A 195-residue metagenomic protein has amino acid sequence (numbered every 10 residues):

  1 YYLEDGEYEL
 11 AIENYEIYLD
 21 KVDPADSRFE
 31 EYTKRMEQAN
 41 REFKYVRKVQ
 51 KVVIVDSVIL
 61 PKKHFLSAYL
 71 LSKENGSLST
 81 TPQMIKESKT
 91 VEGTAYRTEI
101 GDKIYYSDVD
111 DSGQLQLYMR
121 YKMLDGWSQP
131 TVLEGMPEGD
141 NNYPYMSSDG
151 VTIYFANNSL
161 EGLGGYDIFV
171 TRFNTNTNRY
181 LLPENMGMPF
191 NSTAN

Functional and structural regions predicted by a protein language model:
E4, Y8, N14, D20-N195: Short, conserved micro-motifs composed of acidic
